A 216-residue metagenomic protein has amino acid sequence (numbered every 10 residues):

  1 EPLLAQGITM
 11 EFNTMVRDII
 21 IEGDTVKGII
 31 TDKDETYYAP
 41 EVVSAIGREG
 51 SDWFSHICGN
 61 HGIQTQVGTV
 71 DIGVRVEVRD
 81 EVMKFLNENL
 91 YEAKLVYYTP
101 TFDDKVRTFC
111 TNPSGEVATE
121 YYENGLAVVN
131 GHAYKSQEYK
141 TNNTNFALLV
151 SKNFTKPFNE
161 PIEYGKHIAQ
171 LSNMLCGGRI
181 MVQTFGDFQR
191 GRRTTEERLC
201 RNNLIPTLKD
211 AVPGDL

Functional and structural regions predicted by a protein language model:
E1-L216: Residues forming the flavin
